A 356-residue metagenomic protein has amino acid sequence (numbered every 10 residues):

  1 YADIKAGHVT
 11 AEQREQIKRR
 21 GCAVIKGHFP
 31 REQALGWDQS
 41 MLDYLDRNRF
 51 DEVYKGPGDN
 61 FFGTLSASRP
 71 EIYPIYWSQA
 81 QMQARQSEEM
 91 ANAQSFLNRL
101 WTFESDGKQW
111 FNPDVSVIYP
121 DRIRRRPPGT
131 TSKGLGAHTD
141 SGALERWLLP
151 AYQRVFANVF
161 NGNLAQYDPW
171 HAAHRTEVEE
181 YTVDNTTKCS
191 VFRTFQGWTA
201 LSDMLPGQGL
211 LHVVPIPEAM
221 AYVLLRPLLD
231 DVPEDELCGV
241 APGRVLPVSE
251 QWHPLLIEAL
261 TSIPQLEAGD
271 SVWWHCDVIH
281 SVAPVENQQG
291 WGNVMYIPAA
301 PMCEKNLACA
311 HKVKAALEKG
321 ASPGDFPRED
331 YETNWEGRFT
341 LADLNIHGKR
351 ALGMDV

Functional and structural regions predicted by a protein language model:
Y1-E12: N- or domain-start disorder-to-order transition segments that initiate the globular core
A2, P74-W77, E332: Compositionally biased, intrinsically disordered low-complexity regions enriched in proline and serine
E12, I17-R20, F29-E250, I257-P264 (+4 more regions): Non-heme Fe(II) oxygenase catalytic core, chiefly the N-lobe of the double-stranded beta-helix
A23: Short acidic/polar active-site loop segments enriched in Thr and Asp
L229-V356: Conserved double-stranded beta-helix
